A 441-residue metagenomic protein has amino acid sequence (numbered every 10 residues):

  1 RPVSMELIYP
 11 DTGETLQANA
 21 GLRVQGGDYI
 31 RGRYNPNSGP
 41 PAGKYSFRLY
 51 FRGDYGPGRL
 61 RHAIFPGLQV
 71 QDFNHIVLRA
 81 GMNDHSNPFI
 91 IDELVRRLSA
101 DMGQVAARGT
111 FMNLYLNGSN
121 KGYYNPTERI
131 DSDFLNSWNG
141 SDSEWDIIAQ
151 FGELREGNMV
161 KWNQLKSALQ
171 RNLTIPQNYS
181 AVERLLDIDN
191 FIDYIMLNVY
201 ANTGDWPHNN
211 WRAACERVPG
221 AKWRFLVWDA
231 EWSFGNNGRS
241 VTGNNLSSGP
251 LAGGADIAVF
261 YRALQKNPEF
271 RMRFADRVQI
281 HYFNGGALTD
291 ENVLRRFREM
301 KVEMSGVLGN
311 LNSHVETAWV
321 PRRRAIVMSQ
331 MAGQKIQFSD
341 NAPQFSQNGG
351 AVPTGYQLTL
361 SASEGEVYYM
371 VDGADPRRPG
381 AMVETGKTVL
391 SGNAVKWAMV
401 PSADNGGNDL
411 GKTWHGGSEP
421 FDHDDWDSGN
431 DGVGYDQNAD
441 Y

Functional and structural regions predicted by a protein language model:
R1-F191, A287, V302-Q344, G392-A398 (+4 more regions): Phosphate-handling architecture centered on phosphoinositide signaling
P10-T12, V371-P376: Change "in extracellular beta-sheet-rich domains … of secreted and cell-surface proteins" to "in beta-sheet-rich domains
L49, D187-T242, V320: Active-site acidic catalytic loop and adjacent metal/ATP-binding pocket of ATP-dependent phosphoryl transfer enzymes
P219-A332: C-terminal catalytic region of ATP-dependent kinase domains
G333-S363: Surface beta-strand/loop "capping" patches
E366-M370, W397: Beta-strand signatures of extracellular beta-sandwich domains
A374-T385: Extracellular beta-sheet repeat scaffolds used for adhesion and glycan interaction
V383-D404: Boundary/junction segments of secreted and surface-exposed precursor proteins
